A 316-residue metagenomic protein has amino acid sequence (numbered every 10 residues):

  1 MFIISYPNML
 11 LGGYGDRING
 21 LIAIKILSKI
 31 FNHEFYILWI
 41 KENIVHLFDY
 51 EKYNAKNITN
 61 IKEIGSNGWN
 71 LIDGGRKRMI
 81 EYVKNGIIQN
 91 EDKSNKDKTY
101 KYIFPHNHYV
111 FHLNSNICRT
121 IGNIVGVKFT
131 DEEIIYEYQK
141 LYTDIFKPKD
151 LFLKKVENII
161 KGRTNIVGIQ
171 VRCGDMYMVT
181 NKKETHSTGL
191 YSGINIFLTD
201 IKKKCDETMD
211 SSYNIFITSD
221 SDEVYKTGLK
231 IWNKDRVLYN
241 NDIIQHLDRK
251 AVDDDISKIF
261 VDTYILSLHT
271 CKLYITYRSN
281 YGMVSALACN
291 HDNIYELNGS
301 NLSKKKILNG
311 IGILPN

Functional and structural regions predicted by a protein language model:
F2-I201, S211-Y213: Secretory-pathway glycan-assembly enzymes, especially type II membrane glycosyltransferases that use nucleotide-sugar
M9-L11, I40-V45, R172-M176, D220-V224 (+3 more regions): Short, solvent-exposed loop/turn segments at secondary-structure junctions
I18, S212-L297: Donor-binding and catalytic core of enzymes assembling or modifying cell-surface/extracellular glycoconjugates
K25, L198, K202, K226-L229 (+1 more regions): Non-transmembrane alpha-helical segments in soluble domains of secreted/periplasmic/extracellular proteins
K29-K41, Y274-R278, L287-N316: Gly/Pro- and small hydrophobic-enriched strand-loop and loop-to-helix capping segments that sit at the rims
H46-F48, K226-T227, L247-K250, K305-L308: Short, solvent-exposed polar/charged micro-motifs at secondary-structure junctions
C205: Phosphate/pyrophosphate-binding loops at sites that engage ATP/ADP/AMP, CoA/4′-phosphopantetheine, polyphosphate
